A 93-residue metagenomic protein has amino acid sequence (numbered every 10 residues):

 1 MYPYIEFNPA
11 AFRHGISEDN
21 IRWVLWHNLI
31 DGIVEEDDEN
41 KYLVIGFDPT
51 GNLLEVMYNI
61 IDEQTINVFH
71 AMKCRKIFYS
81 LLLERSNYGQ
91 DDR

Functional and structural regions predicted by a protein language model:
M1-R93: Ribonuclease/tRNase effector modules and their secretory precursors
